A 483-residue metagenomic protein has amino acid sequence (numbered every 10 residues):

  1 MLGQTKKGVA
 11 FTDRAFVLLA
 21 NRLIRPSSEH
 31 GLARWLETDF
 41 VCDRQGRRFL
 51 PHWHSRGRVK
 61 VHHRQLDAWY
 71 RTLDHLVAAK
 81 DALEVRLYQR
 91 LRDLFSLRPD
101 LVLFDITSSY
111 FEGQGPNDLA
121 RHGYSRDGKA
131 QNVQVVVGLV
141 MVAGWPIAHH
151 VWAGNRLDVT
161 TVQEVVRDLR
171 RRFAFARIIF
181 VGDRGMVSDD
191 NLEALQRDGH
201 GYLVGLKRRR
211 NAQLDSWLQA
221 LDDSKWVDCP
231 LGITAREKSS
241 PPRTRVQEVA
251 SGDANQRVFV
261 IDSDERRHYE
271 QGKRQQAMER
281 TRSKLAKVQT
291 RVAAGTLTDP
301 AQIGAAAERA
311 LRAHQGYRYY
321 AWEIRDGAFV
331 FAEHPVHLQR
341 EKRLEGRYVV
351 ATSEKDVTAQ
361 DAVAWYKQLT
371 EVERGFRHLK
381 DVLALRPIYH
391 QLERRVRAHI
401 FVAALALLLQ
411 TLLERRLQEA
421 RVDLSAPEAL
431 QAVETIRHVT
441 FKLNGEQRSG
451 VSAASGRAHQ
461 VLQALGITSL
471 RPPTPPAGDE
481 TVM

Functional and structural regions predicted by a protein language model:
M1-M483: Anion-binding and metal-coordination hotspots
